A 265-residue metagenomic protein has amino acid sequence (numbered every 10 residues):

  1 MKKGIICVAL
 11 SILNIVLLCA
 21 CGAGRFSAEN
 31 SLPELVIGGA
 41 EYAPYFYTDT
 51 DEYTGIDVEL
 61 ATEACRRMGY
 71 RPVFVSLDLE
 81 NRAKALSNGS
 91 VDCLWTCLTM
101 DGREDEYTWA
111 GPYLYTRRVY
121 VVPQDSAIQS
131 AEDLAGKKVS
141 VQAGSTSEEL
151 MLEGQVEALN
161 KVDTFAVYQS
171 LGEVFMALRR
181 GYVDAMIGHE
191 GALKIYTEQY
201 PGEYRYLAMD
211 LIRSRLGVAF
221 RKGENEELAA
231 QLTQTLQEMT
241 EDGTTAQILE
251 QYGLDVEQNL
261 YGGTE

Functional and structural regions predicted by a protein language model:
M1-E34, E265: Short, low-complexity disordered leader/linker segments with a strong preference for bacterial N-terminal type II
L18-F26, T146-Y168, R205-Y206, Q237-E265: Ligand-binding clefts/hinges and TM-proximal coupling segments of bilobed small-molecule sensing domains
G22, V58-R67, D125-I128, E132-T146 (+2 more regions): Extended ligand-binding regions for polar small-molecule ligands
F26-C97, V167, Q231, Q251: Extracytoplasmic small-molecule ligand-binding "clamshell" domains of the periplasmic binding protein/Venus flytrap
V36, A40-P44, Y53-E63, L98 (+3 more regions): Bilobed "Venus flytrap"/periplasmic-binding protein-like clamshell domains and structurally analogous long
A40-E41, Y115-V122, E190, K194-Q237 (+1 more regions): Periplasmic-binding protein-like
T62, R66, R71-D133, R205-D210: Acidic, polar ligand-binding/catalytic clefts
N81-K84, T96-E106, L150-E153, A177-R213: A ligand-binding cleft/hinge motif common to bilobed small-molecule-binding domains
